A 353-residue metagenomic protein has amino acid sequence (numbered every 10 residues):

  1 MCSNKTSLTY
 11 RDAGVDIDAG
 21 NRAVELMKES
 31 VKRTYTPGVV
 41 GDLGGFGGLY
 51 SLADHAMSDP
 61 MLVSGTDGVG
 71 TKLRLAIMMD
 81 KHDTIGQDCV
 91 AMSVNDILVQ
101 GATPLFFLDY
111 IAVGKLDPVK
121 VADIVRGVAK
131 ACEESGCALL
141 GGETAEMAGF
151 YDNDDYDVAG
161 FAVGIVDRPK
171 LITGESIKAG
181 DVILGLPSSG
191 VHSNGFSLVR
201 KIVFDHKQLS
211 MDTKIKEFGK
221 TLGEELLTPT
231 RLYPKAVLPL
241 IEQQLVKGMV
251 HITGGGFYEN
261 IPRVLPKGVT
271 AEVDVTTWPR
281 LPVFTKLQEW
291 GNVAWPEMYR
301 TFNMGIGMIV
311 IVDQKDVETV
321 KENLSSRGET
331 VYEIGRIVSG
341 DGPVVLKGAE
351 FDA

Functional and structural regions predicted by a protein language model:
C2-D12, K120-A138, Y151-Y156, K216-L227 (+1 more regions): Glycine-/charge-enriched secondary-structure boundary and capping motifs
C2-P37: N-terminal amphipathic/basic leader segments beginning at the initiator methionine
D16, D67, G180, H251 (+1 more regions): Residue-level signature of catalytic and energy-coupling elements of molecular machines, predominantly ATP/GTP-dependent
V24, A122-V125, F196: Hydrophobic face of alpha-helices
M27, L49, S93-V94, V199-I202 (+4 more regions): Buried hydrophobic packing segments
E29-S189: Glycine-rich phosphate/pyrophosphate-binding loop regions near the starts of catalytic domains
P60-L62, G68-G70, G174, L209-D212 (+1 more regions): Acidic-glycine-rich active-site phosphate/pyrophosphate-binding loop
D157, K170-L222: Short, acidic (Asp/Glu-rich) active-site segment that either coordinates a divalent metal cofactor
